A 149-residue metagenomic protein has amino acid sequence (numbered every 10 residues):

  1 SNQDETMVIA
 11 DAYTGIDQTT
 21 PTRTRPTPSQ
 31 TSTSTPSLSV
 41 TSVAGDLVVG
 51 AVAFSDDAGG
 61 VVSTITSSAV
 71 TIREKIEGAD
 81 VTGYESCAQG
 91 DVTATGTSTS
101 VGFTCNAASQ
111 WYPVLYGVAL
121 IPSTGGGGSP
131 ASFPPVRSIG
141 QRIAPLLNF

Functional and structural regions predicted by a protein language model:
S1-F149: Primarily extracytoplasmic/secreted proteins and surface-exposed domains characterized by disulfide-bonded cysteine
